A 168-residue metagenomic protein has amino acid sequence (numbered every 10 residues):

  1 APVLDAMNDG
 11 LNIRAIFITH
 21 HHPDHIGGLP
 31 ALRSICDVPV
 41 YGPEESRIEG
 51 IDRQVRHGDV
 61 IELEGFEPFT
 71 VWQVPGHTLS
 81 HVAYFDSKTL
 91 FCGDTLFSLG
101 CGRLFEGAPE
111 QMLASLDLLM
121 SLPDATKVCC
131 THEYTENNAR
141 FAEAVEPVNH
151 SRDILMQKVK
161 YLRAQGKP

Functional and structural regions predicted by a protein language model:
A1-T70: Active-site HxH/HxHxD metal-binding segment of metal-dependent hydrolases
L4-M7, Q73, H81, L118-L119: Short, flexible, glycine/charge-rich loop motifs used to bind or transfer phosphoryl groups or to couple energy/partner
I16-I26, Q73-L79, C129-T135: Histidine-centered catalytic micro-motifs
H25, P39, V55, Q73 (+3 more regions): Generic detector of intrinsically disordered, low-complexity, polar/charged segments
E45, V60, P75-G76, T89: Short polar/acidic secondary-structure junctions
P68, T78-K167: Metallo-beta-lactamase
